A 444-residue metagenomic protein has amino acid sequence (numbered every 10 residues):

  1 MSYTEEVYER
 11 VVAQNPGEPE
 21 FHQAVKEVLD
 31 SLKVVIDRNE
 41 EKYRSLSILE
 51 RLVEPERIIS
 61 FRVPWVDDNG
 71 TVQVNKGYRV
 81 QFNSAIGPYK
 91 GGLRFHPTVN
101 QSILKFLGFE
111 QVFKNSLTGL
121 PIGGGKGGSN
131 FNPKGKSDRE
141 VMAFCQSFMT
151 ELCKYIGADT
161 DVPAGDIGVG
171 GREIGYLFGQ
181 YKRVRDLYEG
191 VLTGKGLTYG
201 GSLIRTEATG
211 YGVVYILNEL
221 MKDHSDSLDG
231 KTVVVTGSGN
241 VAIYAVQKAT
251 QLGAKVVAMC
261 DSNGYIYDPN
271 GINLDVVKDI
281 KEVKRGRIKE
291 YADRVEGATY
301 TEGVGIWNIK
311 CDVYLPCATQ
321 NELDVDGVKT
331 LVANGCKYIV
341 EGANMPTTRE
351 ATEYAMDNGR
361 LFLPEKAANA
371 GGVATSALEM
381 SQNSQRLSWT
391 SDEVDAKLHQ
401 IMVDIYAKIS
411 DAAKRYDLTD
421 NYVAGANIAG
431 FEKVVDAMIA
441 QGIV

Functional and structural regions predicted by a protein language model:
S2-A24, L220-M221, V332-V444: Adenosine-phosphate binding glycine-rich loop
P19-H22, R38-S45, G119, I156-G165 (+4 more regions): Flexible, glycine/charged-enriched surface loops at secondary-structure junctions
K42-T71: Structured beta-strand/loop patches that form or line metal/cofactor-binding pockets in enzymes
H96, N115-D229: Glycine/serine-rich phosphate-binding loop and adjoining beta1-alpha1 elements at the start of nucleotide-handling
F106, T160-A164, L187-L192, V235 (+6 more regions): General beta-strand structural signal in soluble alpha/beta enzymes
T193-G196, G201-N308: Glycine-rich phosphate/diphosphate-binding loop of Rossmann-like nucleotide-binding domains
G264-F362, A367: Rossmann-like adenosine-cofactor binding region
